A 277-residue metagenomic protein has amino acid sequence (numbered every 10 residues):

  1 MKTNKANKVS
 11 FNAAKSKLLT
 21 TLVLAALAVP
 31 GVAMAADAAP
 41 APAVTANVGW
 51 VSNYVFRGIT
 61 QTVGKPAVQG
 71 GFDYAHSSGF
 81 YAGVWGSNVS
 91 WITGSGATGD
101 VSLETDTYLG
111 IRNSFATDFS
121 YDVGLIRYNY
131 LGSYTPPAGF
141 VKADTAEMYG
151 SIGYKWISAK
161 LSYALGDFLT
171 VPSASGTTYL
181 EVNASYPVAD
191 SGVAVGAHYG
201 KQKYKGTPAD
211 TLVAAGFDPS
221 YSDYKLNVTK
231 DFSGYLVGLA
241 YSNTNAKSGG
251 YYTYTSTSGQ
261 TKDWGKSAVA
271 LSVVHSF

Functional and structural regions predicted by a protein language model:
M1-A43: Cleavable N-terminal export/targeting peptides
A36-S90: Short glycine/proline- and aromatic-enriched beta-strand/turn motifs that initiate or cap beta-hairpins
P42, G64-V68, V101-T105, K142-M148 (+4 more regions): Residues that define the transmembrane beta-barrel architecture of outer-membrane proteins
V48-S52, V84-N88, V123-R127, I152 (+3 more regions): Transmembrane beta-barrel strands of outer-membrane/channel proteins
S52, Y74-H76, I111-N113, R127 (+5 more regions): Residue-level signature of outer-membrane beta-barrel architecture
T60, S77-K142, Q260: Surface-exposed loop and membrane-interface regions of Gram-negative outer-membrane beta-barrel proteins
S78-V84, T117-Y121, W156-L161, D190-V195 (+1 more regions): Repeated loop/turn-to-beta-strand initiation elements of outer-membrane beta-barrel proteins
K230-F232, T261-F277: Outer-membrane beta-barrel "beta-signal"
